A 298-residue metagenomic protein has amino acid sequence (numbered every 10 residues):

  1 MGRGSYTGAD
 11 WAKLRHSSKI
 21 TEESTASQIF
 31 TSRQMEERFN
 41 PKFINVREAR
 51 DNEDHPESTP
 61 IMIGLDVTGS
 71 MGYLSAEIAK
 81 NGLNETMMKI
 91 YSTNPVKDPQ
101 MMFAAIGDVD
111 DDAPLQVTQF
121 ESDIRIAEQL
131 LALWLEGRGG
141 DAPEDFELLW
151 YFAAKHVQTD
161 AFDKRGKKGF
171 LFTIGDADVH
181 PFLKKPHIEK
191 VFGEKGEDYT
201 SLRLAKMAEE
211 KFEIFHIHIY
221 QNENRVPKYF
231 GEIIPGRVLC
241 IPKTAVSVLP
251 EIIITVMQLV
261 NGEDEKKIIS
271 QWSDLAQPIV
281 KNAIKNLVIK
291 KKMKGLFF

Functional and structural regions predicted by a protein language model:
M1-F298: Acidic, low-complexity intrinsically disordered regions
